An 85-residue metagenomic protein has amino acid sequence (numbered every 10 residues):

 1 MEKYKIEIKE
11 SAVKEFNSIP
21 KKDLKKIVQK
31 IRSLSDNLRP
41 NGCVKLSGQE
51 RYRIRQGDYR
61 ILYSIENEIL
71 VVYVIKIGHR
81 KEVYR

Functional and structural regions predicted by a protein language model:
M1-K25, Q56, S64-R85: Enriched for short, Lys/Arg-rich terminal
Q29-I54: A short, surface-exposed loop/turn module that caps and links secondary-structure elements
